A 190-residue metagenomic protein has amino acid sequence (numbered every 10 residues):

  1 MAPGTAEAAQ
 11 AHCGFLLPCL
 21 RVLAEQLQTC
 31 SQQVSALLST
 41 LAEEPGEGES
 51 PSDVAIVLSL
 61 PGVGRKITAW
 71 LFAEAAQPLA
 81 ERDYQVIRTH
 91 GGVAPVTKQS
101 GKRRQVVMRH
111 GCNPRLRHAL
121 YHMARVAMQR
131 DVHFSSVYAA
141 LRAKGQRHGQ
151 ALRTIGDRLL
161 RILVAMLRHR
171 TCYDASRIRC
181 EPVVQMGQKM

Functional and structural regions predicted by a protein language model:
M1-M190: A detector of single, family-specific signature residues that are central to catalytic or substrate-handling motifs
